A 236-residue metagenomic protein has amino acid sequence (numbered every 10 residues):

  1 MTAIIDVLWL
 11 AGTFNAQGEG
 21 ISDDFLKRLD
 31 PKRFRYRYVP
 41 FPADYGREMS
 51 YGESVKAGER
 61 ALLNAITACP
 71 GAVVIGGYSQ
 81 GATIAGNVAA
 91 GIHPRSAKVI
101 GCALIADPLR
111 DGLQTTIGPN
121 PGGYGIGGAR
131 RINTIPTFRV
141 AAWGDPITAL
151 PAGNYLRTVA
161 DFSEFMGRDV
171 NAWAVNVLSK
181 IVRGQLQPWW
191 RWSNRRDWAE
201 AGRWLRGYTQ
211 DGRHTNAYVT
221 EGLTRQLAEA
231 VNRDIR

Functional and structural regions predicted by a protein language model:
M1-G71, W143, A149-A152, R168-N171 (+1 more regions): Active-site catalytic motif of lipid deacylating hydrolases and related acyltransferases
G58-I147: Serine-dependent carboxylesterase/thioesterase catalytic core of lipase-like alpha/beta-hydrolase/SGNH enzymes
T116-P121, N154-R157, F165: General N-terminal targeting signals
A149, L156-A160: Active-site rim beta-loop-alpha module in soluble metabolic enzymes
